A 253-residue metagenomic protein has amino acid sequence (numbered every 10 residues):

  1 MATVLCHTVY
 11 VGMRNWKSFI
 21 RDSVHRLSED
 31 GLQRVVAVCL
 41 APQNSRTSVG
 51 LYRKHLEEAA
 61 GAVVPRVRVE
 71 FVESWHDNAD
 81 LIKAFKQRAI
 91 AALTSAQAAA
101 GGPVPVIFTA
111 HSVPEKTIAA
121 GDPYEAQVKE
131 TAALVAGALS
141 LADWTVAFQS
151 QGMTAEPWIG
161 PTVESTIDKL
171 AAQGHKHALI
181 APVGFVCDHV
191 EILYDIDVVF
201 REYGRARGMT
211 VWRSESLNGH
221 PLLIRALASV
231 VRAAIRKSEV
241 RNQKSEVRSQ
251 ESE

Functional and structural regions predicted by a protein language model:
M1-E239: Extended amphipathic ligand-handling, pore-lining, and cofactor/metal-binding catalytic surfaces
R236-E253: Short, basic, low-complexity termini and linkers enriched in Ser/Thr/Gly/Pro that act as targeting/leader peptides
